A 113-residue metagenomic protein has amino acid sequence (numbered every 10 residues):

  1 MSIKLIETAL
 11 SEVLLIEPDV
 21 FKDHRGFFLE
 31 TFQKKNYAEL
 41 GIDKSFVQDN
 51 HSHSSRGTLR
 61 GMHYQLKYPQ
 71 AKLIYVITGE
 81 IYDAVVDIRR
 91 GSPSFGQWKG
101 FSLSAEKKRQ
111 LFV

Functional and structural regions predicted by a protein language model:
M1-E106: Non-catalytic, conserved peripheral segments adjacent to functional cores
